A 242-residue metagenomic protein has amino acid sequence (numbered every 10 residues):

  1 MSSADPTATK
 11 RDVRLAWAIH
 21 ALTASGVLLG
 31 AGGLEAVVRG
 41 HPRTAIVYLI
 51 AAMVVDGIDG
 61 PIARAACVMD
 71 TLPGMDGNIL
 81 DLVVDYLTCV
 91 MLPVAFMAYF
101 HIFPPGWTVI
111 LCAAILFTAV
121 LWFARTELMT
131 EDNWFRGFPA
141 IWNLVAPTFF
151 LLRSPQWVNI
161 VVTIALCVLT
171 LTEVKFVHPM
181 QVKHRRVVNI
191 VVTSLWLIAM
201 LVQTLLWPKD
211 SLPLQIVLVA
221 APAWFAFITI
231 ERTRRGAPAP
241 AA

Functional and structural regions predicted by a protein language model:
M1-P6, D59-R64, P104-F123, I160-K175: Hydrophobic, membrane-facing alpha-helical anchors
M1-P6, F135-A242: C-terminal membrane-associated helical module and adjoining short loops/tails
T7-V68: Active-site-proximal cofactor/substrate-binding loop regions of enzyme domains
R11-A21, M75-V83, L128-R136, P179-V187: Short, amphipathic, aromatic/basic-enriched membrane-interface segments that mark the entry/exit of transmembrane
I19-A24, A65-W122: Multi-pass membrane catalytic core of lipid/isoprenoid biosynthesis enzymes
T23-A36, V55-G60, V84-C89, N133-I141 (+1 more regions): Hydrophobic alpha-helical transmembrane segments
G32-Y48, V83, L87, M91-C112 (+2 more regions): Helix-coil boundary and interhelical linker segments in multi-pass alpha-helical membrane proteins
T118-I141: Membrane-anchoring/interfacial helices and their immediately flanking loops in integral membrane proteins
